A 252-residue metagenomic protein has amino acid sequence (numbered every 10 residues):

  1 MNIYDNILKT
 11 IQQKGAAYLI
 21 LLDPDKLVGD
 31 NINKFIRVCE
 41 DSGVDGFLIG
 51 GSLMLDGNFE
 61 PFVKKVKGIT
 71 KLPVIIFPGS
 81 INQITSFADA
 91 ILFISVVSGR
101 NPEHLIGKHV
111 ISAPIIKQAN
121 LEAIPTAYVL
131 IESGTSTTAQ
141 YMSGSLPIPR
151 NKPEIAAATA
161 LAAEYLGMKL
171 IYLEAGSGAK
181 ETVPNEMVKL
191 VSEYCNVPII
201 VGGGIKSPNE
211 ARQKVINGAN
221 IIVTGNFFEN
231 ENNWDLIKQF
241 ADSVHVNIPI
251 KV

Functional and structural regions predicted by a protein language model:
M1-L22, I32, S112-P125, E132 (+1 more regions): N-terminal amphipathic alpha-helix/helix-capping segment at the start of soluble metabolic enzymes
A16-I32, P78-S80, L130-A157, V201 (+1 more regions): Active-site mouth loops of central-metabolism enzymes
Y18-L22, F47-I49, V74-I76, I91-F93 (+4 more regions): Hydrophobic faces of well-ordered beta-strands that scaffold small-molecule active sites in alpha/beta enzyme cores
K34, I76, S80-I94, Y194-I222: Catalytic cores of alpha/beta
I49-M54, A90, I94-I106, L173-G178 (+2 more regions): Glycine-rich phosphate-binding active-site loops on the catalytic face of alpha/beta enzymes
V63-I69, N226-V252: C-terminal helical cap(s) of enzyme catalytic domains, especially alpha/beta-barrels
Q83-E164: Conserved anion-binding
M142-V188, F228-E231, L236: Glycine/Thr-rich beta-alpha phosphate-binding loop at enzyme active sites
